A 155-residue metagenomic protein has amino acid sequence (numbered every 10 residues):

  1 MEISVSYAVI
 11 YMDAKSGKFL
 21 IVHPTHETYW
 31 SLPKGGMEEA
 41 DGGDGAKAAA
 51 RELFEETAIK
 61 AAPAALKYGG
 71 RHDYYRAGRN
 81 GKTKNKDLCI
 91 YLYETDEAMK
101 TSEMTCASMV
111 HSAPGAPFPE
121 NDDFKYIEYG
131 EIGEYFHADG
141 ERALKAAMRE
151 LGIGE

Functional and structural regions predicted by a protein language model:
M1-L20, E38: Conserved N-terminal beta-strand and adjoining loop/helix that marks the start of the Nudix/MutT-like hydrolase domain
I3-V5, K15, H72-A113, K125 (+1 more regions): Active-site-adjacent beta-strand/loop module that shapes the phosphate/pyrophosphate-binding cleft
V5-Y7, T28, Y68, D87-C89 (+1 more regions): Residues that flank catalytic or metal-binding motifs in active/ligand-binding sites
G17-I59: Conserved Nudix-box catalytic region and its N-terminal flanking loop in Nudix hydrolases and closely related
T25-T28, V110-P114: Short, solvent-exposed aromatic-acidic interface loops
M37, T95, I132: Hydrophobic pocket-lining residues within nucleotide cofactor-binding pockets
K60-G70: A short coil-to-beta-strand element that immediately follows conserved catalytic motifs
E131-E155: Charged phosphate-binding loop/patch that engages nucleotide di/tri-phosphates or the phosphate backbone of nucleic
